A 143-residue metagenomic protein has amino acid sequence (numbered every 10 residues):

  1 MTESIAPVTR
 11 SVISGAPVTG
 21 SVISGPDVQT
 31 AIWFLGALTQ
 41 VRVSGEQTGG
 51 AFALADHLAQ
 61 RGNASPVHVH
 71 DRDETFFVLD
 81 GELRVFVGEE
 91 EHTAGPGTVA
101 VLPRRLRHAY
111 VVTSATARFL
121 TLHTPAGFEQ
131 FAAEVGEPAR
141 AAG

Functional and structural regions predicted by a protein language model:
M1-A51, A142-G143: A short, N-terminal "cap"/entry segment at the start of jelly-roll beta-barrel domains of the cupin/DSBH fold
I23, E82, E89-R107: Short acidic-glycine-tyrosine-enriched beta hairpin
L35, F86-G88, T113: Short strand-coil-strand connectors
Q40-V41, A53-V69: Conserved short histidine dyad/triad with adjacent acidic residue
N63, L83, P138: Hydrophobic small-molecule pocket/channel-lining residues, especially in calycin-type beta-barrels
R72-L83, G88: Glycine- and acidic-residue-biased ligand/ion/polar-headgroup-sensing regions
R84, R104-E129: Ligand-binding loop in jelly-roll beta-barrel domains
A133-G143: Acidic/histidine-enriched, glycine/proline-rich intrinsically disordered or flexible terminal extensions
